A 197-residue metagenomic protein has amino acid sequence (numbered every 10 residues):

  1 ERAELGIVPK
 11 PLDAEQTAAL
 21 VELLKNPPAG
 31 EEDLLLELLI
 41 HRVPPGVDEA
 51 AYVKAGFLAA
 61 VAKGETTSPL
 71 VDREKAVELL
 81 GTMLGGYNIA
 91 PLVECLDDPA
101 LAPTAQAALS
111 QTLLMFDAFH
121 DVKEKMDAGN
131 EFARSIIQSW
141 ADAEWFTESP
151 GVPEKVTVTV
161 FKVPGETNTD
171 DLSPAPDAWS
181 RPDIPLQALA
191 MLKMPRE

Functional and structural regions predicted by a protein language model:
E1, L20, L35, L39 (+4 more regions): Generic structural signal of hydrophobic/aromatic residues within well-ordered alpha-helices of folded domains
E1-V21, N26: Amphipathic alpha-helical packing elements
A3, V21-K25, L36-V43, D177: Short amphipathic alpha-helical segments enriched in leucine
L5-K10, E32-E49, K63, L70-G85 (+3 more regions): Structural detector for internal amphipathic alpha-helices that build alpha-solenoid repeat scaffolds
A14-E22, P45-G64, M83-D97, M115-M126: Amphipathic alpha-helical scaffolding segments comprising HEAT/armadillo-like alpha-solenoid repeats
P28, S68-P69, D97-L101, N130: Short inter-helical turns and helix N-cap capping residues of alpha-solenoid HEAT/ARM repeat scaffolds
A105-E197: Fe-S-dependent hydro-lyases/dehydratases of central metabolism
